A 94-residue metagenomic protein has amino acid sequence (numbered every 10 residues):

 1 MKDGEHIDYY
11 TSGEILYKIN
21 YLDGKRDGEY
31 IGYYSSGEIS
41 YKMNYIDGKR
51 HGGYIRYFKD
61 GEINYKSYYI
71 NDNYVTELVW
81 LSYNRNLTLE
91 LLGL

Functional and structural regions predicted by a protein language model:
M1-L94: Glycine/tyrosine- and acidic-biased, solvent-exposed loop/turn segments at the edges of beta-strands
